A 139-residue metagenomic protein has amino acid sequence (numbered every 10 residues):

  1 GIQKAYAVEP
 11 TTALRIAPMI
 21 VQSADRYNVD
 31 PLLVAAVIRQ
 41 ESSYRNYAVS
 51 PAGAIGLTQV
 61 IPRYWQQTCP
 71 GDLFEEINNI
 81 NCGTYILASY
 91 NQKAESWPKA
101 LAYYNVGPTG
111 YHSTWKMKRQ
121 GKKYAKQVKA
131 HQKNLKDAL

Functional and structural regions predicted by a protein language model:
G1-S42, A138-L139: Export/targeting segments at the very N-terminus of extracytoplasmic proteins
L14, P18-Q22, L32-A35, N81-Y85 (+4 more regions): Solvent-exposed, polar/charged alpha-helical surfaces in well-ordered, non-transmembrane soluble domains, broadly
Q40-S42, R63, I86, E95-Y124: Acidic helix/loop microenvironments that form the catalytic cleft of cell-wall polysaccharide enzymes
R45-Y47: Helix-adjacent hinge/juxtasegments
V49-C69, G83, V128: Substrate-binding/active-site groove segments that recognize and process beta-1,4-linked N-acetyl-hexosamine
P70-N79: A short, structured beta-strand-centered segment in the mid-to-C-terminal lobe of catalytic cores from group-transfer
N78-G83, Q92: Short, Lys/Arg-rich amphipathic alpha-helical interaction segments that bind nucleic acids or acidic protein surfaces
K116, K126-L139: A cross-kingdom feature marking charged/low-complexity
